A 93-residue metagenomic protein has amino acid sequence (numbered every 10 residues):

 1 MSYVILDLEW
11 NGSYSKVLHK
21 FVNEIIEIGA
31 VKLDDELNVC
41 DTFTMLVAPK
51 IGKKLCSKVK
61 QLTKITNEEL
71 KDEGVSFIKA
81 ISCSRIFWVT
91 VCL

Functional and structural regions predicted by a protein language model:
S2-V4, E9-L93: Conserved non-catalytic scaffold segment of RNase H-like nuclease domains
